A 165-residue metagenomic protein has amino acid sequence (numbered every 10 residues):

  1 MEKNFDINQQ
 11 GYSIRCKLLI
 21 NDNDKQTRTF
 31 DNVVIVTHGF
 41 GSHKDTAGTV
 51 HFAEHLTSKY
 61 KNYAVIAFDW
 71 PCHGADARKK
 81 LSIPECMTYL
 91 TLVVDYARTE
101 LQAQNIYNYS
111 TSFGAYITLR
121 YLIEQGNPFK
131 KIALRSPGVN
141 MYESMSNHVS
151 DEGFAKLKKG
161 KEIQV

Functional and structural regions predicted by a protein language model:
M1-T27: N-terminal cap/lid segment of alpha/beta-hydrolase-fold proteins
I14, P128-V165: The alpha/beta-hydrolase serine catalytic core
N23-K59, A67-W70: Short, surface-exposed "cap/lid" segments of acyl-processing enzymes
F68-H73, P137: Active-site loop/turn elements of alpha/beta-hydrolase fold enzymes, especially the short glycine-/histidine-rich
P71-A103: Catalytic nucleophile-loop/oxyanion-hole region of alpha/beta-hydrolase and closely related hydrolase-like folds
N108-S110, R135: Short beta-strand immediately N-terminal to the catalytic nucleophile in serine-hydrolase-like folds
S110-T118: Gly/Ala-rich beta-loop-alpha elbow adjacent to hydrolase catalytic centers
R120-E124: Active-site signature of alpha/beta-hydrolase-fold catalytic machinery across serine- and Asp/Cys-nucleophile hydrolases
